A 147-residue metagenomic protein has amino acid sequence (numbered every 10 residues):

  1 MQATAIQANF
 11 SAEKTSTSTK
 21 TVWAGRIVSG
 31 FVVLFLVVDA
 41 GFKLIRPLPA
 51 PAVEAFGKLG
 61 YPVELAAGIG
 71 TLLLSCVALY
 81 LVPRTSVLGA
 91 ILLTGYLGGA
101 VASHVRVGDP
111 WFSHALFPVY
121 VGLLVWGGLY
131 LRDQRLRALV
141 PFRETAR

Functional and structural regions predicted by a protein language model:
Q2-R147: Membrane-interface extramembranous regions
